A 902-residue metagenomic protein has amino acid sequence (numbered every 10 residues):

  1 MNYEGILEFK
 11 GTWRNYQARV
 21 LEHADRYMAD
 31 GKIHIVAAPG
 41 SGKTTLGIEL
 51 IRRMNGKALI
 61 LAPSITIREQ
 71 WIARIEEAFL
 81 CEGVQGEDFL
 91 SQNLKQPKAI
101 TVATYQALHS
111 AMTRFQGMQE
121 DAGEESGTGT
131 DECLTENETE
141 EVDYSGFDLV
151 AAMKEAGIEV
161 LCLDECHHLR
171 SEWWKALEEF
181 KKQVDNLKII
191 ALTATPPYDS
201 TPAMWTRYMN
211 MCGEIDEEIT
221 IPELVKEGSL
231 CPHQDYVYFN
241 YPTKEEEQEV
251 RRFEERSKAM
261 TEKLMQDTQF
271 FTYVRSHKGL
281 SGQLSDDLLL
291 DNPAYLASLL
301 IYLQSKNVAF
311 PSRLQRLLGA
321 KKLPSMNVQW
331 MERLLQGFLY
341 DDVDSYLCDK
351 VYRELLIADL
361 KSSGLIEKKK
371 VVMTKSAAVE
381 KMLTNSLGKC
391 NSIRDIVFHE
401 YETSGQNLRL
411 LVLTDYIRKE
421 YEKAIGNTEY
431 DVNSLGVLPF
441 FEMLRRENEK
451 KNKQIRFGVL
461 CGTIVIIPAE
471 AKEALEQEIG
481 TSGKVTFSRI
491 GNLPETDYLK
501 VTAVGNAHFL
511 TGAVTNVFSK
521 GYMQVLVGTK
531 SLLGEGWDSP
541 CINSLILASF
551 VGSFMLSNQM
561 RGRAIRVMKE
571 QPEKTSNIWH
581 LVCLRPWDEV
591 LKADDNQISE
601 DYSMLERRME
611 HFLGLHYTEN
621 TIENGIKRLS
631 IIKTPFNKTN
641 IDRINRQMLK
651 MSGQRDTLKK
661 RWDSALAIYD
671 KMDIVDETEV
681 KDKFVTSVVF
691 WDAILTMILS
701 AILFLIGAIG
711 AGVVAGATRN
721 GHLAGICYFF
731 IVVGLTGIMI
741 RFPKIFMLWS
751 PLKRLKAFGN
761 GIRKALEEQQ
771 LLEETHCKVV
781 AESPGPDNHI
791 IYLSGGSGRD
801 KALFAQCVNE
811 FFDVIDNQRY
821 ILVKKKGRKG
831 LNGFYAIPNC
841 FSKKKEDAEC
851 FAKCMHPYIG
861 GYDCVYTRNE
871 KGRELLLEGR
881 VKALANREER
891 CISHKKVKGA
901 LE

Functional and structural regions predicted by a protein language model:
M1-I35: Conserved pre-motif I regulatory segment
A29-L50: Walker A/P-loop
A38-S41, V84-D88, Q92-T101, E124-C133 (+10 more regions): Conserved C-terminal RecA-like helicase domain
T44-E49, R53-E77, T104-A107, W173 (+2 more regions): Conserved Walker A/P-loop ATP-binding site and its immediately adjacent core in helicase/helicase-like ATPase domains
T66-N93, M209-N210: Conserved helix-turn-beta segment of the N-terminal RecA-like "Helicase ATP-binding" lobe in SF1/SF2 helicases
A107, Q119-A191: SF2 helicase catalytic motif II
H109, Y430, R446-N452, G458-N624: Conserved RecA-like P-loop NTPase helicase motor core
S171-L230: Post-DEXD/H (motif II) to motif III coupling segment of the RecA-like Helicase ATP-binding lobe
